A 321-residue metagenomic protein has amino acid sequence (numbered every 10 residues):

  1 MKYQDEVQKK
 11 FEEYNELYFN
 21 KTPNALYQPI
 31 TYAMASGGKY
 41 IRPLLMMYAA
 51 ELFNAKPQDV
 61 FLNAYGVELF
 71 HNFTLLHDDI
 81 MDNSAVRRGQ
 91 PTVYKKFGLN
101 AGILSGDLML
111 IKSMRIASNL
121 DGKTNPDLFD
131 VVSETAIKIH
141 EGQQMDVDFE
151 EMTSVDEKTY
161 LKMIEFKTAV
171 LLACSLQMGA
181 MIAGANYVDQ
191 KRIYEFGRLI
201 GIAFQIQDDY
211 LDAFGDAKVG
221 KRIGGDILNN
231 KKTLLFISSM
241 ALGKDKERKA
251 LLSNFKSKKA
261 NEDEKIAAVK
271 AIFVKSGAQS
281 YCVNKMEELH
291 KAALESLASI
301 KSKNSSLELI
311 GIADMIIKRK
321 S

Functional and structural regions predicted by a protein language model:
M1-S321: All-alpha prenyltransferase/terpene-synthase fold signal
